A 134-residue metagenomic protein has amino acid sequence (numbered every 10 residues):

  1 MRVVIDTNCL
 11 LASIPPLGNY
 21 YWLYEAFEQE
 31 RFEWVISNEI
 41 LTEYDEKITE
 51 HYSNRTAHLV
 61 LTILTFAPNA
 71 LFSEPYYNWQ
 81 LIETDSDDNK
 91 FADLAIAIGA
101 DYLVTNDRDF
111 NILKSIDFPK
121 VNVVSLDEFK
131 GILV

Functional and structural regions predicted by a protein language model:
M1-G18: Metal-dependent nucleic-acid phosphoesterase active-site entry motif
I5, N19-T49: PIN/NYN-family metal-dependent endoribonuclease catalytic core
D6-T7, I36-S37, N106, S125: A secondary-structure boundary/capping signal
C9-L10, I40, D109-F110: Alpha-helix capping/helix-boundary segments
A26, L94, S115: Hydrophobic/aromatic ligand-binding patch that stacks against planar heteroaromatic rings of cofactors or nucleotides
E33, N69-L71, N122: Conserved beta-strand segments of alpha/beta enzyme cores
N69-L103, R108, I112: Active-site neighborhoods of divalent-metal-dependent phosphate/nucleic-acid chemistry enzymes
I82, N89, R108-V134: Acidic, PIN/NYN-like endoribonuclease modules and their adjacent C-terminal/linker elements
